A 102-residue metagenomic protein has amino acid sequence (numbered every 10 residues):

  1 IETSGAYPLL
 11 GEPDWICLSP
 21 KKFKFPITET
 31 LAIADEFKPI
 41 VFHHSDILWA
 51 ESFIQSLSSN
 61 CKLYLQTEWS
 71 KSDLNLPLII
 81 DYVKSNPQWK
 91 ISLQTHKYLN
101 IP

Functional and structural regions predicted by a protein language model:
I1-P102: Conserved AdoMet/S-adenosylmethionine-binding subsite of the radical SAM
